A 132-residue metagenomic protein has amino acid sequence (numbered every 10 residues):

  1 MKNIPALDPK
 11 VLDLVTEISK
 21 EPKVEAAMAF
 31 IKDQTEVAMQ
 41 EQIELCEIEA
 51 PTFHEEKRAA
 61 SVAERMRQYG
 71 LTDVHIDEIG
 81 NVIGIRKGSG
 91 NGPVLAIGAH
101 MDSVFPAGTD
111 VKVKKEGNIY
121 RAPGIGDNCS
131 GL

Functional and structural regions predicted by a protein language model:
M1-E47: N-terminal hydrophobic or amphipathic helices/low-complexity stretches enriched in small/hydrophobic/Pro/Gly
P5-L7, S19-P22, A27-M28, K57-V62 (+4 more regions): Short linear motifs at secondary-structure transitions and domain/linker junctions
K10, T16-E17, I31-E36, A60 (+3 more regions): Residue-level detector of functional hotspots within protein domains
P22, A26, D33-Q40, F53 (+4 more regions): Conserved active-site and cofactor/substrate-binding residues in soluble primary-metabolism enzymes
E41-E44, A50-P93: A non-catalytic alpha/beta surface segment that caps or lines the substrate-entry region of metallo-dependent hydrolase
C46, A50, P123-G126: Conserved short-loop catalytic and cofactor-binding motifs
R65-R67, I85, N91-L132: Active-site metal-coordination/substrate-binding segment of hydrolases, especially metallo-dependent peptidases
